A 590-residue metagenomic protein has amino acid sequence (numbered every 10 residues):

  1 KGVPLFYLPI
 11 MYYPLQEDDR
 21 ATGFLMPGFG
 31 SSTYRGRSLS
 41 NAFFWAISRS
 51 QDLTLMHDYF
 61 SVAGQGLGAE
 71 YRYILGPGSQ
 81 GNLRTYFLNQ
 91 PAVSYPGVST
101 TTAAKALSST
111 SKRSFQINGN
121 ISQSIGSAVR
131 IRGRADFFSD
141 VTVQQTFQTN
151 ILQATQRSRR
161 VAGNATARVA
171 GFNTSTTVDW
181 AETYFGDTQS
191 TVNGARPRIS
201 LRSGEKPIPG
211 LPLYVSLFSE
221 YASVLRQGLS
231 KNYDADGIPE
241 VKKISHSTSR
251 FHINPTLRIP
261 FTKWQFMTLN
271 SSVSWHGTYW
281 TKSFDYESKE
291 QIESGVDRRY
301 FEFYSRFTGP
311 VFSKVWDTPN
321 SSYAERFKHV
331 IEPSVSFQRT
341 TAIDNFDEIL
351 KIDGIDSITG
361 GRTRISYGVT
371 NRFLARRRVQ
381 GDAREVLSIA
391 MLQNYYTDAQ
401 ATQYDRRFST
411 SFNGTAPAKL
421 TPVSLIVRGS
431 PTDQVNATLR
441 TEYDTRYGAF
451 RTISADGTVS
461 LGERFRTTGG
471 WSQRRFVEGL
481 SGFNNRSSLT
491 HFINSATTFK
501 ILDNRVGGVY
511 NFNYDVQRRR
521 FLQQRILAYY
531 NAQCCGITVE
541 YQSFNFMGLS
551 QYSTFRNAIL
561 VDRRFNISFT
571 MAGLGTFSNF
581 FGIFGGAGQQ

Functional and structural regions predicted by a protein language model:
K1-Q590: Outer-membrane beta-barrel proteins and related beta-barrel translocases across Gram-negative bacteria
